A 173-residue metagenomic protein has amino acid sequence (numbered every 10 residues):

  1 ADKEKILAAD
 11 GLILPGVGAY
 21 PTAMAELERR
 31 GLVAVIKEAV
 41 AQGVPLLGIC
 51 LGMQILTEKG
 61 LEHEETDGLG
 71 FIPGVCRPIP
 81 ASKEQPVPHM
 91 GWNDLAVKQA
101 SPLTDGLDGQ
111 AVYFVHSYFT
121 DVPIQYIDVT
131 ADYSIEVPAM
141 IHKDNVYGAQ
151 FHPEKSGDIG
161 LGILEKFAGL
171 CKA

Functional and structural regions predicted by a protein language model:
A1-K5: A short, well-structured beta->alpha microelement
A9: An anion/phosphate-binding loop that grips the pyrophosphate of nucleotide cofactors and donors
G18-M90: Cysteine-nucleophile active-site neighborhood
C50, H116, H152: Histidine-centered divalent metal-coordination motifs
E58-S134: Pocket-forming structural segment of enzyme catalytic cores
E136-K143: Short, surface-exposed beta-strand/loop micro-motifs that present aromatic residues
A149-A173: Acyltransferase
